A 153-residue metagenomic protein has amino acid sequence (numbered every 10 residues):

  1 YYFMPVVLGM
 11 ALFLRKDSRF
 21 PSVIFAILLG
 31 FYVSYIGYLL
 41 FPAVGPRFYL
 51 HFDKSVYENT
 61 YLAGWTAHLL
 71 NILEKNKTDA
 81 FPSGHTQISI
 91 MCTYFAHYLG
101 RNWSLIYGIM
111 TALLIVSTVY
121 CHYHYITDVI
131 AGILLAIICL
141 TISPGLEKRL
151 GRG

Functional and structural regions predicted by a protein language model:
Y1, F81-T86, S104-I109: Short hydrophobic alpha-helical membrane-embedded segments
Y2, V23, P42, H85 (+1 more regions): Divalent metal-coordination and catalytic microenvironments
P5-F41: Interfacial segments of alpha-helical transmembrane regions
V7-L14, T86-S104, L134-S143: Membrane-interfacial alpha-helical segments at the cytosolic side of multi-pass membrane proteins
F25-Y32, I106-I115: Central hydrophobic cores of alpha-helical transmembrane segments in multi-pass integral membrane proteins
I36-L99: Membrane-interfacial catalytic/cofactor-binding modules of polytopic membrane enzymes
G45-F48, A80, L113-C139: Interfacial helix-loop-helix junctions of multi-pass membrane proteins
P144-G153: Membrane-interface capping segments at transmembrane-helix boundaries
